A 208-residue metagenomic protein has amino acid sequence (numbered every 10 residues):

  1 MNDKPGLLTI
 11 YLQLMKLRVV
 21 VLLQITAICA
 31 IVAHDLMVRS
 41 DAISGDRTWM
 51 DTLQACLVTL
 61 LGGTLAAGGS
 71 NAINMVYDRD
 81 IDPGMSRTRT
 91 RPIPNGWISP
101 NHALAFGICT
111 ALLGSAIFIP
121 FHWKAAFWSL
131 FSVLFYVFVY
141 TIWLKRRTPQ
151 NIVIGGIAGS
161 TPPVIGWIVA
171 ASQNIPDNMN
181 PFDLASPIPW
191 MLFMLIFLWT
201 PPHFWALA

Functional and structural regions predicted by a protein language model:
M1-G6, Y77-I98, W205-A208: Cytosolic, membrane-interface loops and tails of multi-pass inner-membrane proteins
K4-L8, L12, L57, A105 (+2 more regions): Alpha-helical membrane-protein architecture signal
L7-V19, P92-N101, V139-A158: Interhelical loop and helix-boundary elements at the membrane-water interface of polytopic inner-membrane proteins
I25-C29, A33, M37-R79, R87 (+5 more regions): Membrane-embedded alpha-helical segments that form the functional core of polytopic membrane enzymes, especially those
I25-C29, R91-P92, I154-A170: Small-residue-rich segments of transmembrane alpha-helices in multi-pass membrane proteins, especially helix faces
R79, R87-F127: Multi-pass membrane catalytic core of lipid/isoprenoid biosynthesis enzymes
D80, F135-P149, F204-A208: C-terminal ends of transmembrane helices
I119-K124, I142-Q150, A170-S172: Membrane-interface helix caps and helix-loop-helix hairpins in membrane proteins
